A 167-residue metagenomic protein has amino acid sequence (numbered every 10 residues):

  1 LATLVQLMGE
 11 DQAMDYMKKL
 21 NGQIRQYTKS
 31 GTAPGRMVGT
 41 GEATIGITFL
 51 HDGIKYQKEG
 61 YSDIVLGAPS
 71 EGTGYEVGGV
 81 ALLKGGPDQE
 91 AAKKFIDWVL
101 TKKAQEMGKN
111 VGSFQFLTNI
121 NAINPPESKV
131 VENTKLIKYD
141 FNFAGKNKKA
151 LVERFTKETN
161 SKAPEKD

Functional and structural regions predicted by a protein language model:
L1-V5, V77-A81: Periplasmic solute-binding protein
A2-P69: Ligand-binding pocket segment of bilobal, Venus flytrap-like solute-binding proteins
V5-E10, G22-R25, G39, A43 (+5 more regions): Sec-exported extracytoplasmic/periplasmic mature domains
D11, T28-T32, T40, G86-E90 (+2 more regions): Soluble non-cytosolic domains of exported or imported proteins
D15-K18, R36, T40, I54 (+5 more regions): Solvent-exposed, polar/charged alpha-helical surfaces in well-ordered, non-transmembrane soluble domains, broadly
S62-G74, L83-G86: Short beta-strand->loop
G78, L83-K138: Mature extracytoplasmic/periplasmic domains
Y139-D167: Conserved C-terminal helix/tail region of periplasmic/extracytoplasmic solute-binding proteins
